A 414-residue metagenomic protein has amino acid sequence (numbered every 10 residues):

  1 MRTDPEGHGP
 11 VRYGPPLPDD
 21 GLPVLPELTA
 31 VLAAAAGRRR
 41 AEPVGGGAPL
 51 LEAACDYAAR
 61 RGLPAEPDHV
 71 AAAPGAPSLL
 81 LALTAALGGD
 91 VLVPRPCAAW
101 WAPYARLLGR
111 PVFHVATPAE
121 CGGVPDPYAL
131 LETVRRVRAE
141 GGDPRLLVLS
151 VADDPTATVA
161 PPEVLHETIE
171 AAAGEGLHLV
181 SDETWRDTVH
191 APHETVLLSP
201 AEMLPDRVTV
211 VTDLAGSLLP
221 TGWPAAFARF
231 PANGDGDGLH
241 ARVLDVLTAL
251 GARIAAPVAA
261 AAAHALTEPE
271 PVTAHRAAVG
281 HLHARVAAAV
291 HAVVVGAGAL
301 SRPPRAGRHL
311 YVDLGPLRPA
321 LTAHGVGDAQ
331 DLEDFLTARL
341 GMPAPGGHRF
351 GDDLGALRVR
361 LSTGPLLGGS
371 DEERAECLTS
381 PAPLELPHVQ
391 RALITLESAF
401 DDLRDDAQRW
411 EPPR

Functional and structural regions predicted by a protein language model:
M1-G45, A338-P343, L361, L367: N-terminal "arm"/small-domain region of PLP-dependent enzymes with the aminotransferase-like
P10-R12, V211, L300-R305, R349: Short beta-strand
R38-A171, D187-E202, P383-E385, V389-Q390 (+1 more regions): Conserved core of the PLP fold type I
P64, F335-A344, F350-R414: PLP-dependent enzyme catalytic core of the Aspartate aminotransferase-like
L108, G174-E175, L204, A297: Helix C-cap/helix->beta junction micro-motif
E120-P125, T158-V159, V189-T195, G238 (+3 more regions): Short, flexible/disordered intra-domain loops and linkers
D206, V210-G280, V294: Conserved core segment of the aminotransferase class I/II
A277-H291, L300-A320: Conserved glycine-rich beta-strand-loop-beta hairpin in the small C-terminal domain of fold type I
